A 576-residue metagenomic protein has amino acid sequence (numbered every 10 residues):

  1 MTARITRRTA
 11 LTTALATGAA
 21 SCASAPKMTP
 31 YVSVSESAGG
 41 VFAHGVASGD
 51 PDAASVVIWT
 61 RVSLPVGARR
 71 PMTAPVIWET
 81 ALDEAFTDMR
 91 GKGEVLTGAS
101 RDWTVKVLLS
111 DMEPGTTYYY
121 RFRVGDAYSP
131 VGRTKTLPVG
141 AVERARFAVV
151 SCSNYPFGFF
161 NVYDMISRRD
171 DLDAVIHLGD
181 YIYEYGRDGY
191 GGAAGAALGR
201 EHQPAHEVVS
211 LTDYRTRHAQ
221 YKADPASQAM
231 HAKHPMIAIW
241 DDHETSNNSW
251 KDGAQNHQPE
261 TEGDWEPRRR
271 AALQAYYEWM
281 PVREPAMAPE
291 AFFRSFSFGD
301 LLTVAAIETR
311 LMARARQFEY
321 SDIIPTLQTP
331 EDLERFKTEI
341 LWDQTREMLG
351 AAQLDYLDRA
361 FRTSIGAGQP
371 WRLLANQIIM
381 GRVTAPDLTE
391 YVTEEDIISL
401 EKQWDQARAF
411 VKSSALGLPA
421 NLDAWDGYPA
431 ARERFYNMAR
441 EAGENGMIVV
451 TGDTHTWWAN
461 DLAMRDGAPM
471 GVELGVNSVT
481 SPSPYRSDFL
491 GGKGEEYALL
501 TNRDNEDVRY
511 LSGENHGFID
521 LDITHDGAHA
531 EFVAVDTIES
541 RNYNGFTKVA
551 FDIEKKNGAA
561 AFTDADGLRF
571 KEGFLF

Functional and structural regions predicted by a protein language model:
A3-R7, L11-L15, S24-F576: Metal-dependent phosphoester/phosphodiester hydrolase catalytic core
